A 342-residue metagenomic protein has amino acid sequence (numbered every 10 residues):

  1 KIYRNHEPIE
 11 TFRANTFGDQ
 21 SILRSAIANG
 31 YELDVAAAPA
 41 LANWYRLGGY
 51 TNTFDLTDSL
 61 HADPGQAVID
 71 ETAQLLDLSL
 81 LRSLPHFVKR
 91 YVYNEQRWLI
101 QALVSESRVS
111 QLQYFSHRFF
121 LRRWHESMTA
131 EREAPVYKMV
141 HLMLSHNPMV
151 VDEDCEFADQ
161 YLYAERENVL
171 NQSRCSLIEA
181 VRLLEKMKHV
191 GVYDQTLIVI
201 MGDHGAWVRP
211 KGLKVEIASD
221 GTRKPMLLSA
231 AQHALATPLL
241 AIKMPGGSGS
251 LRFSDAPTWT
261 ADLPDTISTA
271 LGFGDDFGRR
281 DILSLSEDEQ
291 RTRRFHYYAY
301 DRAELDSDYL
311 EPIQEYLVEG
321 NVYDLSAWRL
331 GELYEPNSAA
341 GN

Functional and structural regions predicted by a protein language model:
K1-N342: Catalytic domains that recognize anionic headgroups
